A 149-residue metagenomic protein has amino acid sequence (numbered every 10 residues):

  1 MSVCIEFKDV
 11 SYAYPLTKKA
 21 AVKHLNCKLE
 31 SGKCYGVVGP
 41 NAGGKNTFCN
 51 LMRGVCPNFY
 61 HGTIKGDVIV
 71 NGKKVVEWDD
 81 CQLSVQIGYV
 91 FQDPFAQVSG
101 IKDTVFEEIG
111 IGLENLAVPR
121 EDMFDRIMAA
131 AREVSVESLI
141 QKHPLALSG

Functional and structural regions predicted by a protein language model:
M1-F7, S11-H24, C56-H61, E77-D79 (+1 more regions): A short, flexible loop at the N-terminus of ABC-type nucleotide-binding domains that lies
V38-G43: The feature captures the beta-strand-to-loop junction immediately N-terminal to the Walker
R53: Helix-to-loop junction immediately C-terminal to a conserved catalytic motif
H61-K74, L83: Conserved ABC transporter NBD signature motif
K73-G88, N115: ABC ATPase NBD coupling module
Y89-P94, S99-N115: Q-loop/switch helix immediately C-terminal to the Walker
G110, E114, E121-I140: Conserved ABC ATPase "signature" region
H143-S148: Conserved ABC ATPase signature
